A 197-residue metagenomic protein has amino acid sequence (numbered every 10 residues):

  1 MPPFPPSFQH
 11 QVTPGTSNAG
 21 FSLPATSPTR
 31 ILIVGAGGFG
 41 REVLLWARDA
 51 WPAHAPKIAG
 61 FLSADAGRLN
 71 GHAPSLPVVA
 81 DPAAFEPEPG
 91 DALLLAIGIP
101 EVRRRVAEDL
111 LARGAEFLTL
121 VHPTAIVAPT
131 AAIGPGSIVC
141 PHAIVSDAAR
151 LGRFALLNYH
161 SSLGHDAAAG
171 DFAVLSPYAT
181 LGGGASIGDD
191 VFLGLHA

Functional and structural regions predicted by a protein language model:
M1-G71, E86: Hydrophobic, well-ordered beta-alpha structural blocks that scaffold small-molecule cofactor pockets
P24-A25, P87, A131, A149: Short, flexible hinge/linker loops that cap or flank conserved catalytic cores
G35, L93, F117, G164-H165: Generic structural signal for conserved hydrophobic packing positions in ordered secondary structure
L44-A47, R105-D109, L151: Short amphipathic alpha-helical segments
A59, D91-A92, P135, R153: Conserved acidic residues
A66-I126: Phosphate-bearing ligand-interacting subdomains that bind or position ATP/ADP/UDP/GDP/NAD(P) or nucleotide-linked
L120-A197: Structural signal for interior beta-strand "rungs" in well-ordered beta-sheet cores of soluble enzyme domains
